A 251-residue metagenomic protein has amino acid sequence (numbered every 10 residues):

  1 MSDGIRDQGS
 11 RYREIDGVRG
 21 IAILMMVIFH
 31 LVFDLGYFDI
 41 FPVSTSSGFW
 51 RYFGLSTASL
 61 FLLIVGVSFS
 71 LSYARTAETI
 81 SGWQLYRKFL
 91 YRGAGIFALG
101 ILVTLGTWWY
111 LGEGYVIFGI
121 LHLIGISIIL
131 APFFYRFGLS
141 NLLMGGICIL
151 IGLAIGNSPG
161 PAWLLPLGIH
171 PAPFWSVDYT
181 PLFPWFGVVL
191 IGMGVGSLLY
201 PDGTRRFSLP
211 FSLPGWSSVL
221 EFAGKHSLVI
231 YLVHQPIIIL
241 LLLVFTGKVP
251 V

Functional and structural regions predicted by a protein language model:
M1-V251: Alpha-helical transmembrane segments and their immediate juxtamembrane cytosolic regions
